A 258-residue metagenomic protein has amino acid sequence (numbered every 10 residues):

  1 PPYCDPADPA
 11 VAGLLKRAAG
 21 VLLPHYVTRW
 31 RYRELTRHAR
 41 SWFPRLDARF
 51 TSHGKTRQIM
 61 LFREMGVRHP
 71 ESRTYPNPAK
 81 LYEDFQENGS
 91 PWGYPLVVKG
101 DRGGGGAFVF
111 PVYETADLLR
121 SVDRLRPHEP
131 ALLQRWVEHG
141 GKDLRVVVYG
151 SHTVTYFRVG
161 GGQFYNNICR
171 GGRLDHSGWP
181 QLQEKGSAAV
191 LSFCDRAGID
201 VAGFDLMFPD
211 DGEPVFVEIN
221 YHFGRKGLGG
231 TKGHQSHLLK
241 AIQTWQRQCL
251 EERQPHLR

Functional and structural regions predicted by a protein language model:
P1-P76, K80-E83, E87: Conserved N-proximal alpha/beta basic substrate-recognition cap immediately N-terminal to, or forming the N-lobe
Y26-R29, A48-R49, T153, V159-G161 (+1 more regions): Short glycine-enriched loops at secondary-structure junctions
P44, V148-Y149, F208: Generic beta-strand structural signal
D47-V137, G141, E184: Active-site nucleotide/adenylate-binding loops and adjacent lid/helix of ATP-dependent enzymes
L96, L132, V154, V215-V217: Protein kinase-like catalytic core scaffold
A107-R196: Phosphate-binding site of ATP-dependent enzymes
Q134-R135, L144, I199-D211: A short glycine-rich, hydrophobically flanked beta-strand micro-motif that places a catalytic Asp/Glu for divalent metal
F208-R258: C-terminal active-site "lid" helix and adjoining low-complexity regulatory extension at the edge of ATP-using catalytic
